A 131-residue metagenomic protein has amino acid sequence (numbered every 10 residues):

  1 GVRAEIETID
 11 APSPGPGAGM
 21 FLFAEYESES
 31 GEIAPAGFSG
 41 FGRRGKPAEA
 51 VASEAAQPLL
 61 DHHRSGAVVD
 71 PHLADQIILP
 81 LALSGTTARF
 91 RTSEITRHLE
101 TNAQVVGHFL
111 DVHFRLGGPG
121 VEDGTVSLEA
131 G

Functional and structural regions predicted by a protein language model:
G1-G131: Core subunits and conserved enzymes of cellular information-processing and envelope-translocation systems across
